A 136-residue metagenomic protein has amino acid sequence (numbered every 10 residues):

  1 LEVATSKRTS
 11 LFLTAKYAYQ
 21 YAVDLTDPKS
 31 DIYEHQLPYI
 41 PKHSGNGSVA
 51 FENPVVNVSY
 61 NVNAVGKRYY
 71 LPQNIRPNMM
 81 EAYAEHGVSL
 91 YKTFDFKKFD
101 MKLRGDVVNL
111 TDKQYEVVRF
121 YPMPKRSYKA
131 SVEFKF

Functional and structural regions predicted by a protein language model:
L1-R68: Gram-negative outer-membrane beta-barrel transporters
E2-A4, Q73, T93: Poly-acidic low-complexity segments
T5, Y33-P41, R76-A82, R119-R126: Replace "Gram-negative outer membrane beta-barrel proteins" with "bacterial and organellar outer membrane beta-barrel
F12, N63-L71, M79-E81, L90-F136: C-terminal beta-signal and adjacent terminal beta-strands/loops of Gram-negative outer-membrane beta-barrel proteins
E85-G87: A short, acidic, amphipathic alpha-helical segment used as a generic capping/interface helix at domain edges
